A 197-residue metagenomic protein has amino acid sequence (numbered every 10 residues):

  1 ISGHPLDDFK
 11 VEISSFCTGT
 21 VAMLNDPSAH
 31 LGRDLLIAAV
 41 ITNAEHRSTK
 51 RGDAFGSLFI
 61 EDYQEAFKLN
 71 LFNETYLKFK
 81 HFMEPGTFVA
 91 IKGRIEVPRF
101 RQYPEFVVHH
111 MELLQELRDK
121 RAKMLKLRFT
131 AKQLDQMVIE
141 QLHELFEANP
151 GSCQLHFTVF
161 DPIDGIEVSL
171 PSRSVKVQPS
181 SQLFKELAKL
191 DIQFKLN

Functional and structural regions predicted by a protein language model:
I1-N197: Primarily single-stranded nucleic-acid-binding OB-fold modules
